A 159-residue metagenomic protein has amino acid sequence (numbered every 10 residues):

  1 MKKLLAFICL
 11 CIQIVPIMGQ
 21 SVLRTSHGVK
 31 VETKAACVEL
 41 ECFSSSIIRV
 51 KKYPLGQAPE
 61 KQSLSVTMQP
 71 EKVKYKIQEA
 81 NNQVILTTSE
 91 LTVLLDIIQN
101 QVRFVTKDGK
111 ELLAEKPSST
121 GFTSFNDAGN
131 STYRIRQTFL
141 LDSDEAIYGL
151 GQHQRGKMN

Functional and structural regions predicted by a protein language model:
M1-L23: Bacterial Sec-dependent N-terminal signal peptides
K2-K3, R49, R134-R136: Basic side chains
A6-F7, I12, V66, D142-S143 (+1 more regions): Generic detector of low-complexity/intrinsically disordered segments and short hydrophobic N-terminal stretches
I17-M18, S63-L64, N159: Intrinsically disordered, low-complexity boundary segments flanking structured domains
Q20-A35: Short N-terminal segments immediately surrounding and downstream of signal-peptide cleavage
V22, S26, E41-I85, T123: A low-complexity, Ser/Thr/Gly/Pro-enriched, surface-exposed linker/loop concept that marks segments flanking
A36-E39, S44-R49, G56-P59, T92-L94 (+2 more regions): Primarily extracytoplasmic ectodomains and periplasmic/lumenal surface modules that are beta-strand-rich
E79-N159: Catalytic and substrate-binding clefts that recognize carbohydrates or anionic sugar/phosphate headgroups
